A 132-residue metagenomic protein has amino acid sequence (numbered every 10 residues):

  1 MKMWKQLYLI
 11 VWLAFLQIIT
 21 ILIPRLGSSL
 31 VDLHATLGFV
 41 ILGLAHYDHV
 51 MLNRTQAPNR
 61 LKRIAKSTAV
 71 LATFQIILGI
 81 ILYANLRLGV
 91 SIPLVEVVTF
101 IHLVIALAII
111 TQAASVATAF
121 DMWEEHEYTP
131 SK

Functional and structural regions predicted by a protein language model:
M1-K132: Polytopic transmembrane helical bundles with strong interfacial aromatic enrichment
